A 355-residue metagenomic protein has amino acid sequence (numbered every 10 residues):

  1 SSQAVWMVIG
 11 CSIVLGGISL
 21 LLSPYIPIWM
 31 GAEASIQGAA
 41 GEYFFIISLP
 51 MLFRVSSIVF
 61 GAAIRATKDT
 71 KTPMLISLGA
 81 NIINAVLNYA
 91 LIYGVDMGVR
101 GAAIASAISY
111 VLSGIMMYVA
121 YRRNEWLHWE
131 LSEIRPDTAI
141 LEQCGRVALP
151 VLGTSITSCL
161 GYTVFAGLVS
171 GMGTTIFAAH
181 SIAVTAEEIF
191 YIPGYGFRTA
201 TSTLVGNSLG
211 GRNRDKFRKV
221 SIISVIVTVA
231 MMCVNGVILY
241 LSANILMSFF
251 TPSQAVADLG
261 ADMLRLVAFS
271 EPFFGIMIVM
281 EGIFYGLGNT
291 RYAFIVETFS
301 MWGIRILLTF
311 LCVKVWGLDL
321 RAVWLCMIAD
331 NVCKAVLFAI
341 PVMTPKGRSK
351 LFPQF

Functional and structural regions predicted by a protein language model:
S1-G17, R54-P73, A166, A179-A243 (+1 more regions): Small-residue-rich hydrophobic transmembrane alpha-helices
S1-L52, G94-L149, V205-S270, C312-F355: Short alpha-helical transmembrane segments in multi-pass integral membrane proteins
V14, I18, S48, L52-F53 (+12 more regions): Residue-level hotspots within pore-lining transmembrane alpha-helices of multi-pass secondary transporters
G17, Y25, V59-A63, I82-A90 (+8 more regions): Alpha-helical transmembrane segments of multipass membrane proteins
S23-I26, L87, L149, L160-G173 (+3 more regions): Hydrophobic/aromatic end-of-helix segments at the C-terminal termini of transmembrane alpha-helices
I46, S57, A80, S109-S113 (+4 more regions): Transmembrane helical elements of multi-pass membrane transporters/channels
I46-R65, P73-N81, A102-M117, Y195-R198 (+4 more regions): Short runs within selected transmembrane alpha-helices of multi-pass transporters and secretion channels
T70-T72, G98-V99, T175-I176, T290-R291 (+1 more regions): Membrane-helix interface segments
